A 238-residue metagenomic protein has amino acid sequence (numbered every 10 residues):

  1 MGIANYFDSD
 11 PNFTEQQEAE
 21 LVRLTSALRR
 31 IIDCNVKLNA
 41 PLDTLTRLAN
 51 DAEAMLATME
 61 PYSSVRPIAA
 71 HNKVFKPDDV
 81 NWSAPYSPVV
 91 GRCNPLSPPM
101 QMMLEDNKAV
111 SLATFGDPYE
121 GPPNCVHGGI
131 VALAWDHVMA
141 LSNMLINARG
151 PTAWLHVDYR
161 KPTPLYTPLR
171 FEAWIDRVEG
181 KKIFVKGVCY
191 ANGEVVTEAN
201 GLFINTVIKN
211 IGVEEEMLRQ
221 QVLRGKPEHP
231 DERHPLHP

Functional and structural regions predicted by a protein language model:
G2-P77, P164-L165, D176-P238: HotDog/MaoC-like acyl-thioester-processing domains
L42-E120: Long amphipathic N-terminal alpha/beta scaffold segment
D106-K108, V126-R149: Active-site helix/loop of acyl-thioester processing domains in fatty-acid/polyketide metabolism, spanning hotdog-fold
R160: C-terminal active-site-capping segments
E172-A173: OB-fold and OB-like beta-barrel modules that bind single-stranded nucleic acids
